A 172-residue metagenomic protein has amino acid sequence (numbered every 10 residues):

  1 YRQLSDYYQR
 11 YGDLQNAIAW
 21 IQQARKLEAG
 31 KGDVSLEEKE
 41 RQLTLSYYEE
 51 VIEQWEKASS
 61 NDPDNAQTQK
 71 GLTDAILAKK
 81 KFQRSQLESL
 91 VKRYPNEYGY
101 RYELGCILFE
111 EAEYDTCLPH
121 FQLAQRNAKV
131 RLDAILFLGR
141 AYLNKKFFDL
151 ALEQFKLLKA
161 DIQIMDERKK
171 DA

Functional and structural regions predicted by a protein language model:
G12, A29-G32, P95, K129 (+1 more regions): Short coil turns that delineate tetratricopeptide repeat
